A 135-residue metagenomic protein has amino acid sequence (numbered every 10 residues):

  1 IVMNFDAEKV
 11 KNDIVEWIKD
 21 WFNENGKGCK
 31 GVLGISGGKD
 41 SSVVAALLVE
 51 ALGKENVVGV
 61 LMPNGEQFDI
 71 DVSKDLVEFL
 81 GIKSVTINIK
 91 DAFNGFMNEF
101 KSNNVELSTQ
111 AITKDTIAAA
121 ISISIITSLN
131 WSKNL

Functional and structural regions predicted by a protein language model:
I1-L135: ATP-dependent adenylation/nucleotidyltransferase module used to activate substrates
